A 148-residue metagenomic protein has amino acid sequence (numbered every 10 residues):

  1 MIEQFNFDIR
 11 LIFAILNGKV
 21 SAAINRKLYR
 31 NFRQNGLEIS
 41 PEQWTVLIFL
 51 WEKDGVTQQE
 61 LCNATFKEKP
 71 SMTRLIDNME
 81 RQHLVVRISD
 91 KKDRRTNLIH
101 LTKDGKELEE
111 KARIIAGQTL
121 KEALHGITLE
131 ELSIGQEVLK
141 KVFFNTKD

Functional and structural regions predicted by a protein language model:
M1-N35: N-terminal leader segment of winged-helix/HTH proteins
M1-N6, L129-D148: C-terminal regulatory/oligomerization modules of transcriptional regulators
V20, I24-K27, N31, T65 (+3 more regions): Alpha-helical linker/hinge and terminal dimerization helices associated with HTH transcriptional regulators
A22, R26-P70: N-terminal helix-turn-helix DNA-binding core of bacterial DNA-binding proteins
P41, D54-L98: Canonical helix-turn-helix DNA-binding module
D77-E137: Charged, amphipathic alpha-helical coiled-coil/dimerization segments
